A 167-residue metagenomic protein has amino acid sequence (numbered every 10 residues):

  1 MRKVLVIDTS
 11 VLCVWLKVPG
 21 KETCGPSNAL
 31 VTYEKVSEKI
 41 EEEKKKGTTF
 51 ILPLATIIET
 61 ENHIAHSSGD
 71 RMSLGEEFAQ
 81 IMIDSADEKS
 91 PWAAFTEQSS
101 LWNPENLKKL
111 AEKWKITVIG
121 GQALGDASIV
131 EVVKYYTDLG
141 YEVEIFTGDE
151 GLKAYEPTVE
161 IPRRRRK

Functional and structural regions predicted by a protein language model:
M1-L52, H63-G75: Short, well-structured N-terminal submotif of metal-dependent ribonuclease cores
M1-V4, V118, Q122, V130-K167: Acidic, PIN/NYN-like endoribonuclease modules and their adjacent C-terminal/linker elements
I7, L52-A55, F146-D149: Short His-Asn-centered micro-motif
V11, T56, I129, G151-L152: Alpha-helix capping/helix-boundary segments
T23-C24, E34-K35, K39-K45, D87-S90 (+2 more regions): Alpha-helix termini
D70-D87: Helix-adjacent hinge/juxtasegments
M82-G120: Acidic catalytic patch
